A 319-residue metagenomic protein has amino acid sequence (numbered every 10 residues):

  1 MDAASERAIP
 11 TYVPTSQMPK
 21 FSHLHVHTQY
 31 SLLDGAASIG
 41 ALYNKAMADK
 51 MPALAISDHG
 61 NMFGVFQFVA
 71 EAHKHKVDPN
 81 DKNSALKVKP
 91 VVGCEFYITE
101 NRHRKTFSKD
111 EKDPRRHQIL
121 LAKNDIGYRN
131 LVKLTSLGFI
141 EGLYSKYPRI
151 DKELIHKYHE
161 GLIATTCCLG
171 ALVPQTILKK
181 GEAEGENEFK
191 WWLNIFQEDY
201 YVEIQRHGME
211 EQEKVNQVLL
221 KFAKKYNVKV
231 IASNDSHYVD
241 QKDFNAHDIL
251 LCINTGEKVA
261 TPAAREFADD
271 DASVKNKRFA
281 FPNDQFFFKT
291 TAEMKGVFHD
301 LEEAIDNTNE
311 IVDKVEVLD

Functional and structural regions predicted by a protein language model:
M1-D319: Phosphodiester-processing cores and adjacent nucleic acid-binding clamps
